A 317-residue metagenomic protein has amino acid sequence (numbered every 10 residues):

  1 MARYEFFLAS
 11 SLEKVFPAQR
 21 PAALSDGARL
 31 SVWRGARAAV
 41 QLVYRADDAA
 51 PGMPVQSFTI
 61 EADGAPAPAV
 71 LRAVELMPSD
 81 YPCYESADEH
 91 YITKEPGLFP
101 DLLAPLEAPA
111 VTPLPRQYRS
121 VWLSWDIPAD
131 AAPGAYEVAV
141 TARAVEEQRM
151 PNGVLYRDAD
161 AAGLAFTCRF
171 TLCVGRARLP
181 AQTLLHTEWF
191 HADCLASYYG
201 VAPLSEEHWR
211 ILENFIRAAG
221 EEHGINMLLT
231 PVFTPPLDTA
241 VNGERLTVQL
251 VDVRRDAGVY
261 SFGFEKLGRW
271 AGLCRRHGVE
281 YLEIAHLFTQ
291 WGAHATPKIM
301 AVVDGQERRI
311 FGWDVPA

Functional and structural regions predicted by a protein language model:
A2-L24, D48-L123: Surface-exposed binding patches on compact interaction domains or structured appendages
V15-S31, V201-H208: Short, polar loop/linker segments at the starts of domains and inter-domain junctions
L24, G35-Q41, S120, A132-A139: Short, solvent-exposed loop/turn segments enriched in Ser/Thr/Gly
S25-D48, E213: Contiguous beta-strand segments within globular domains
A28-G35, T112-P115, A129-A131: Short, solvent-exposed beta-strand/turn "edge" segments of beta-rich domains on protein surfaces
D47-A49, D126-P133: Short, surface-exposed loop/turn segments at beta-strand-coil junctions that are enriched for proline with nearby
F99, W125, E137-A144, Y156-A317: Aromatic-lined carbohydrate-binding surfaces of glycoside hydrolases
V145-M150: Short acidic/polar inter-strand loop motif in beta-rich domains
